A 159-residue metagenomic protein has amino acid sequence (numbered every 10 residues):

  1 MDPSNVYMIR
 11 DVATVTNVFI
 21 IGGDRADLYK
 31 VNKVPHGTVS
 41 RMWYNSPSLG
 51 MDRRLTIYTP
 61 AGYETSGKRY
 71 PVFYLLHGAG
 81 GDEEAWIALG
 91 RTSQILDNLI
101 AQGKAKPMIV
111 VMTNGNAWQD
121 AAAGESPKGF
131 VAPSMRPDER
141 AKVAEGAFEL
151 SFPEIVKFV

Functional and structural regions predicted by a protein language model:
M1-V159: Non-catalytic cap/lid and distal C-terminal segments of serine-dependent acyl enzymes
